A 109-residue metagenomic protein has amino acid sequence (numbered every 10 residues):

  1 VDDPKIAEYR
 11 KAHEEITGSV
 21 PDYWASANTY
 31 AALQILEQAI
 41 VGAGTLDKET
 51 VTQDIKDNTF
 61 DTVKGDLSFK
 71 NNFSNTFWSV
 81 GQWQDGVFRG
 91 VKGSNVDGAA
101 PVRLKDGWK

Functional and structural regions predicted by a protein language model:
V1-K109: Extracytosolic ligand-binding ectodomains
